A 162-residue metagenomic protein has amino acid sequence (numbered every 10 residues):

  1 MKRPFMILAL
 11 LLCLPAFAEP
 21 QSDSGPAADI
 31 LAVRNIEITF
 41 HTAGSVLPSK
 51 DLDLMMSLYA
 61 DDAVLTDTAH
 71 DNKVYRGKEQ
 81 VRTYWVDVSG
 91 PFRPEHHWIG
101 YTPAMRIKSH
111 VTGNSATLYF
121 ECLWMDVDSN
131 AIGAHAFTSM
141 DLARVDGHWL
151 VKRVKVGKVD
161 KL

Functional and structural regions predicted by a protein language model:
K2-L8: Sec-dependent signal peptide recognition, specifically the positively charged N-region followed immediately by
L10-A18: Hydrophobic h-region of N-terminal signal peptides that target proteins for export in Gram-negative bacteria
A18-L58: Short, low-complexity N-terminal intrinsically disordered segments enriched in polar/charged residues
E19-Q21, H135-L162: Short beta-strand edge/turn micro-motifs at domain boundaries
I38-S45, M56-K73, G90: Short, solvent-exposed secondary-structure junction/capping segments
Y59, A69, F120-W124, M140 (+1 more regions): A mature extracytoplasmic/lumenal domain signature
V64, Q80-N130: Surface-exposed, charged secondary-structure patches
